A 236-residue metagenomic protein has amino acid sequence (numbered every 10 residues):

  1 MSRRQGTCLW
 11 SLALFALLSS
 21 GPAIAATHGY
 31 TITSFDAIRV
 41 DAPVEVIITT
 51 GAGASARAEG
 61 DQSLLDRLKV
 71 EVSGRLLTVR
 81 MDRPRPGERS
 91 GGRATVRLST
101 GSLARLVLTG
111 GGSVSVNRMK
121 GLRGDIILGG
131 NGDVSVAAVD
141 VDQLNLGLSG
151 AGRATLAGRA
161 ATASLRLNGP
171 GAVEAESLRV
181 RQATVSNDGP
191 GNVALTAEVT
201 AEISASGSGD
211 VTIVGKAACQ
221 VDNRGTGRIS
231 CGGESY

Functional and structural regions predicted by a protein language model:
S2-S11: Bacterial N-terminal signal peptides that target proteins for export
L12-A13, A23-G129, A138-G147, T155-S164 (+3 more regions): Acidic (Asp/Glu) and glycine-rich low-complexity loops/linkers that are typically intrinsically disordered
A154-Y236: Short, surface-exposed interaction patches in beta-rich subdomains that mediate adhesion/assembly near membranes
